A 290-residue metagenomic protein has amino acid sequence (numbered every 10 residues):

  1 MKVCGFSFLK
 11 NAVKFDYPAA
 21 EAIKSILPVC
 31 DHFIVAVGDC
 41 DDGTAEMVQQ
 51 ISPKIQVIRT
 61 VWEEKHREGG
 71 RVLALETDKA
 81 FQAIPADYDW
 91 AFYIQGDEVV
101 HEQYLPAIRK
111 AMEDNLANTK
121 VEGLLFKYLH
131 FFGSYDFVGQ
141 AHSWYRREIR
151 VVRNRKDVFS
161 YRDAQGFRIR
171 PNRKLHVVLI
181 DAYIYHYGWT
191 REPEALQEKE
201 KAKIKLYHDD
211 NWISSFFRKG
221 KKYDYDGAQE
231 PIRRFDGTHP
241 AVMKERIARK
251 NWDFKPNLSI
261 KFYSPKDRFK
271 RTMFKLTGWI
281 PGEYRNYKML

Functional and structural regions predicted by a protein language model:
K2-S7, I26, D31-V35, I184: Hydrophobic targeting segments
V3-N11, D16-E21, A36-Y93: Active-site-proximal specificity loops/subdomain of glycosyltransferases
P28, Q50-S52, A86, N118 (+2 more regions): Short, well-ordered coil/turn elements that cap or connect secondary structure elements
G70-D78, E102-L290: Catalytic-site signature of metal-activated, phosphate-bearing donor transferases, centered on the GT-A/GT-A-like
Q95-V99: The conserved acidic donor/metal-binding loop of glycosyltransferases
